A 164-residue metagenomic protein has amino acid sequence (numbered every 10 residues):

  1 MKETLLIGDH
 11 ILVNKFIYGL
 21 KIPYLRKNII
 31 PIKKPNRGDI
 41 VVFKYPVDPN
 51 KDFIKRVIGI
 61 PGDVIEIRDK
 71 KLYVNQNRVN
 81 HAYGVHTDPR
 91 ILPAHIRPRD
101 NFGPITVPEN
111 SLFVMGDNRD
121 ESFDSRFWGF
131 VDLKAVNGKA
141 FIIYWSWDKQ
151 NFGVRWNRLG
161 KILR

Functional and structural regions predicted by a protein language model:
E3-R164: Soluble "head" domains of membrane/secretory-pathway proteins
